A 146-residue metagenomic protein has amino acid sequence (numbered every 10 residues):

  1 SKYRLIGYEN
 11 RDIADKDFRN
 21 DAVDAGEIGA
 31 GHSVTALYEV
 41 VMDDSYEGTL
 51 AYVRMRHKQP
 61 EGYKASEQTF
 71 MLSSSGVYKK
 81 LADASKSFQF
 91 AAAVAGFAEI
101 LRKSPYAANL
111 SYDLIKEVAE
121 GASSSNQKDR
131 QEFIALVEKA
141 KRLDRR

Functional and structural regions predicted by a protein language model:
S1-P60: Acidic, polar loop-rich interaction surfaces within structured domains
V40-R145: Conserved functional hotspot residues or short segments at active or partner-binding sites across diverse domains
